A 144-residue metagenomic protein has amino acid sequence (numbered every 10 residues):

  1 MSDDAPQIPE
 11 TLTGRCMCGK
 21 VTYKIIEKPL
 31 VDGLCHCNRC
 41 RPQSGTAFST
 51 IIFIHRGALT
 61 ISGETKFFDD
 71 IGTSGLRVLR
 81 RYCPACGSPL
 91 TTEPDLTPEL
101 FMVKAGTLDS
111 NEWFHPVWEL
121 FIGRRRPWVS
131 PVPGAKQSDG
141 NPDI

Functional and structural regions predicted by a protein language model:
M1-I144: A short Gly-Trp-Pro
